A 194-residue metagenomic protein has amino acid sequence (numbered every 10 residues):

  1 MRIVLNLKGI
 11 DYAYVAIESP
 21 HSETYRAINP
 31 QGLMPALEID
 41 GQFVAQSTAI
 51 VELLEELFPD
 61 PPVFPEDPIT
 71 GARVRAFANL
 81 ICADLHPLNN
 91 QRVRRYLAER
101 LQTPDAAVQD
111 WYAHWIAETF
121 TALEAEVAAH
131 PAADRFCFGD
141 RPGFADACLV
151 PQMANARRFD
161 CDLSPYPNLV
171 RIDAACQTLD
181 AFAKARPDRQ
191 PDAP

Functional and structural regions predicted by a protein language model:
M1-V108, A128: GST-like domain detector, emphasizing the conserved glutathione-binding G-site in the N-terminal thioredoxin-like
A13-V15, S164, K184: A local structural micro-motif
E18-H21, V170, Q190: Conserved beta-strand edge residues that scaffold enzyme active sites
I81, L85-T178: GST-like fold's C-terminal all-alpha helical module
N90-Q91, R186-D188: Short coil/turn segments at secondary-structure boundaries
A98, Q190-P194: Carbohydrate-binding/catalytic loop surfaces
